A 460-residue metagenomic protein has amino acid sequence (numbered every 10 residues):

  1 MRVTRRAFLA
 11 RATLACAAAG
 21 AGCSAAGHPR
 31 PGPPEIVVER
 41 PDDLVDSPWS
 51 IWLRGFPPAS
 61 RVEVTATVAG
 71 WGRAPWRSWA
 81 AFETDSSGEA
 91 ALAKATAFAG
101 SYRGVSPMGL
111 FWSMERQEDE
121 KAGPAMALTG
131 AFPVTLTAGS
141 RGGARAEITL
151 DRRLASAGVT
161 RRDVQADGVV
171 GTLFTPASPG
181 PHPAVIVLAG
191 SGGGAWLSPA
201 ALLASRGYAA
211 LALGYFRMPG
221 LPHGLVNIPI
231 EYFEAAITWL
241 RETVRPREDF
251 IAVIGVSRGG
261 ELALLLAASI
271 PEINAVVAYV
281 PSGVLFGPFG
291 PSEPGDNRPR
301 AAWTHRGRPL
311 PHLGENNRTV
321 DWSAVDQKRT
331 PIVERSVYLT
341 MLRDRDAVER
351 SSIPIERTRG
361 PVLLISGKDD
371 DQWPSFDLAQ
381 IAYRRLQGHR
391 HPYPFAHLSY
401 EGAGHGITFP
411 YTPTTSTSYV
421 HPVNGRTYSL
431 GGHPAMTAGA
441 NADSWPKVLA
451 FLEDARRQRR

Functional and structural regions predicted by a protein language model:
M1-C16: N-terminal secretory signal peptides and thylakoid transit peptides that target proteins across membranes
R40-D42, W49, T135-G180: N-terminal cap/lid segment of alpha/beta-hydrolase-fold proteins
P181-G190: Short beta-strand element of the alpha/beta-hydrolase
G194, S198, T238-L310, L342 (+1 more regions): Primarily recognizes the serine-hydrolase "nucleophile elbow" in alpha/beta-hydrolase and SGNH/GDSL folds
W196-L213: Short amphipathic alpha-helix adjacent to the substrate-entry channel of hydrolases
R217-E248: Catalytic nucleophile-loop/oxyanion-hole region of alpha/beta-hydrolase and closely related hydrolase-like folds
S323-A403: Serine-hydrolase catalytic core
D377-Q380, P392-R460: C-terminal catalytic histidine-bearing segment of alpha/beta-hydrolase fold enzymes
